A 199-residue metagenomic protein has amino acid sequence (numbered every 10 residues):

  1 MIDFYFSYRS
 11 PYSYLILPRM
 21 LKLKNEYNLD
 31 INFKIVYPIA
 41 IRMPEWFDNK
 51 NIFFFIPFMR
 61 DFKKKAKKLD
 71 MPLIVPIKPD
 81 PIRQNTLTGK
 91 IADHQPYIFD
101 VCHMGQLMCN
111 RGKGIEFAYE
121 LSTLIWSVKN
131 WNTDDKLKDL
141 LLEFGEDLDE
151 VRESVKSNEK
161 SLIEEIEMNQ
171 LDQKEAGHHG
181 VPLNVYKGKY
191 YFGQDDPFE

Functional and structural regions predicted by a protein language model:
M1-D3: Extreme N-terminal starter segment of soluble prokaryotic enzymes
Y5-S10, D48-N51: Short, N-terminal intrinsically disordered low-complexity segments that are rich in Pro/Gly and polar/charged residues
S7-R9, S13-L29, E116-E199: C-terminal cap of thioredoxin/glutaredoxin-like
L15-I125: Structural alpha/beta surface segment adjacent to cysteine/selenocysteine redox centers across thiol/disulfide enzymes
